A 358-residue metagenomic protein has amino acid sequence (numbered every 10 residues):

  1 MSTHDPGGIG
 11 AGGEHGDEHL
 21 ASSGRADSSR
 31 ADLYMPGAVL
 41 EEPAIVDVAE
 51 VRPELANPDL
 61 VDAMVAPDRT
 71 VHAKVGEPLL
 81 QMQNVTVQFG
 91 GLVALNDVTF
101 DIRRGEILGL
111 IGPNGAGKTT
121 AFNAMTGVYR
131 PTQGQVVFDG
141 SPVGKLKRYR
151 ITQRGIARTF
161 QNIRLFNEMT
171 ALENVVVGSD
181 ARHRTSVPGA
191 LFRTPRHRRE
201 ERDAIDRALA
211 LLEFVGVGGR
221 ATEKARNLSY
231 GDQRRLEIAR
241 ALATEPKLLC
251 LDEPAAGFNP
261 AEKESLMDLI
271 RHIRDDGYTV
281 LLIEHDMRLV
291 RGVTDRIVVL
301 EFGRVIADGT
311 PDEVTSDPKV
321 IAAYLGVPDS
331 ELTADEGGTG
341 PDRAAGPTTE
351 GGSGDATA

Functional and structural regions predicted by a protein language model:
S2-D5, E14, D32, G37 (+1 more regions): Glycine-rich phosphate-binding loops of nucleotide-dependent enzymes
G10-I45: N-terminal intrinsically disordered, low-complexity tails
